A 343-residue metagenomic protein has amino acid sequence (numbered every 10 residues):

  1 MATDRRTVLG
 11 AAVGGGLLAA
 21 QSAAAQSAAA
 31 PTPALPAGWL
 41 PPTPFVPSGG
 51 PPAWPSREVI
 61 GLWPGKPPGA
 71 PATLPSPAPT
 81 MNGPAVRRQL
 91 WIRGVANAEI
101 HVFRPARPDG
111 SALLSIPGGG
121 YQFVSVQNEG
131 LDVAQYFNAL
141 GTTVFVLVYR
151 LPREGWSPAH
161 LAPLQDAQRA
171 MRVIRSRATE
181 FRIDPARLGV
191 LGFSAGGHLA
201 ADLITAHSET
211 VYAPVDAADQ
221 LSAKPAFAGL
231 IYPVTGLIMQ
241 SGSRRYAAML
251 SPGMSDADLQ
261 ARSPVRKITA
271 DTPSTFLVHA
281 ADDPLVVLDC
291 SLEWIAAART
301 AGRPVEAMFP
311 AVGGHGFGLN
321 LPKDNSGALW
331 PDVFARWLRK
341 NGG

Functional and structural regions predicted by a protein language model:
M1-G16: N-terminal secretory signal peptides and thylakoid transit peptides that target proteins across membranes
T80-R87, A217, A226, P233-K267 (+1 more regions): Mobile cap/lid helix-loop segments that gate and shape the active-site cleft of serine hydrolases
G110-G118: Short beta-strand element of the alpha/beta-hydrolase
S125-Q127, D132-V133, L147-P185, N320-G327: Catalytic nucleophile-loop/oxyanion-hole region of alpha/beta-hydrolase and closely related hydrolase-like folds
R172-G242: Primarily recognizes the serine-hydrolase "nucleophile elbow" in alpha/beta-hydrolase and SGNH/GDSL folds
L277-H279: Short beta-strand/loop motif that positions the catalytic acidic residue of the alpha/beta-hydrolase fold
L285-C290: Conserved alpha/beta-hydrolase "acid-adjacent" motif
L292-G343: C-terminal catalytic histidine-bearing segment of alpha/beta-hydrolase fold enzymes
